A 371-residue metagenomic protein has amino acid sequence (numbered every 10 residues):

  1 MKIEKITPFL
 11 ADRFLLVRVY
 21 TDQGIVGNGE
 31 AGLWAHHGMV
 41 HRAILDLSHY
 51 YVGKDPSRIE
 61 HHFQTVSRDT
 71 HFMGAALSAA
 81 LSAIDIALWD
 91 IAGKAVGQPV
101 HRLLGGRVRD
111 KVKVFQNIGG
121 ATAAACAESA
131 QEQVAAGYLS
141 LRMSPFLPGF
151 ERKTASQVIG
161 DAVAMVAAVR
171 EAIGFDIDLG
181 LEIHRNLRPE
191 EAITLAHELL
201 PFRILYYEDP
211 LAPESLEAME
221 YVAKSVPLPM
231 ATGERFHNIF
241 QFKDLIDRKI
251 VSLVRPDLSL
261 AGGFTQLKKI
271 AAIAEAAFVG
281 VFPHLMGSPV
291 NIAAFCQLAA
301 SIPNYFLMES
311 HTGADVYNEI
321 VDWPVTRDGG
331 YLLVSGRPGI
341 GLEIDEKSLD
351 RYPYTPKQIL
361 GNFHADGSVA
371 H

Functional and structural regions predicted by a protein language model:
M1-N28, G32, G313-N318, S368-H371: Structured beta-strand/loop patches that form or line metal/cofactor-binding pockets in enzymes
I3, G24, L47, I84 (+8 more regions): Conserved, mostly hydrophobic/aromatic
L10-F14, E30-H37, L81, N117-A121: Glycine-rich phosphate/pyrophosphate-binding beta-alpha loops
Y20-V96: Metal- or metallocofactor-binding catalytic centers and their adjacent structured scaffolds across diverse enzyme
R42-H49, K54, R58-H61, H197 (+4 more regions): Shared catalytic-loop signature of beta/alpha-barrel
D85-A121, A125: Glycine-rich, aromatic-flanked loop segments that form ligand/cofactor-binding clefts across common enzyme folds
K111-V226: Metal-dependent enolase-superfamily TIM-barrel catalytic cores that perform enediolate-based chemistry
I340-H371: Extended hydrophobic packing segments that form well-structured cores
